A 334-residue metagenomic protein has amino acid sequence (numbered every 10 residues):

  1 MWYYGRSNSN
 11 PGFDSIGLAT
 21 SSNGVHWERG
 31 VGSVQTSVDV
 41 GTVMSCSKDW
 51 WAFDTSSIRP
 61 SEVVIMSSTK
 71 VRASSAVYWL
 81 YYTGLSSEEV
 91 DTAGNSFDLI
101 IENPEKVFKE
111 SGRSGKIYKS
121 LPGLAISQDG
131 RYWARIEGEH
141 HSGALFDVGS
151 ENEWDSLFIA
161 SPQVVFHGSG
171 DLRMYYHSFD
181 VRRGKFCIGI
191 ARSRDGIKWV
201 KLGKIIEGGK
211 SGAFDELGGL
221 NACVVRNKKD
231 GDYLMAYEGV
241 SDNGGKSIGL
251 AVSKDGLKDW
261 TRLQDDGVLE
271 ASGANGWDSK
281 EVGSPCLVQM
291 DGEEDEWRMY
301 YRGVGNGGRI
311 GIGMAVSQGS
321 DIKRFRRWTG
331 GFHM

Functional and structural regions predicted by a protein language model:
M1-N8, V43, A52, R59-G115 (+7 more regions): Hydrophobic core segments of beta-strands in well-ordered, beta-rich domains
S7-P11, W51, E88, D155 (+5 more regions): Acidic-and-aromatic substrate-binding clefts and catalytic sites of carbohydrate-active enzymes
F13-I16, I58, K119-P122, I159 (+5 more regions): Short coil/loop residues immediately preceding or within conserved phosphate-binding loops of NTP-utilizing enzyme
S15-H26, S96, I100-G130, C187-G196 (+2 more regions): Beta-propeller blade signature
V25-V71, E105-S114, R131-F166, I197-K228 (+2 more regions): Surface loop/turn signatures of beta-propeller and other carbohydrate-active proteins
G231, K246, G256, G283-P285 (+2 more regions): A short pocket-lining beta-strand/turn micro-motif at the edge of beta-sheets
D295-M334: Terminal, non-catalytic domain-edge segments
